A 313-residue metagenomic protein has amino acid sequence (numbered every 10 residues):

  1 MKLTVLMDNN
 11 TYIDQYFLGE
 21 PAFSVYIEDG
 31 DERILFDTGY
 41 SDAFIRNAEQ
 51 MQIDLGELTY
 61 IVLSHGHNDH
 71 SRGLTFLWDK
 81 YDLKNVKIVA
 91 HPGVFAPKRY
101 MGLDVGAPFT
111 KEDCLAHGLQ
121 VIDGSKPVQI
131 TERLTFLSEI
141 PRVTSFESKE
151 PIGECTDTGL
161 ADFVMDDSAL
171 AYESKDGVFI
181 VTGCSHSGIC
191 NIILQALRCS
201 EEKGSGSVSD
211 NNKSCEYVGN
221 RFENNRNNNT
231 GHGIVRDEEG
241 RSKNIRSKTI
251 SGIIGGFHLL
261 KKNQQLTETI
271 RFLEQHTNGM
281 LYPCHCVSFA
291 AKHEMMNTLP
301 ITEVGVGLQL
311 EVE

Functional and structural regions predicted by a protein language model:
M1-Y12, E147-D157: Short Pro/Gly-enriched beta-strand edge/turn motifs at strand-loop
K2-M51, D162-T182: Conserved beta-strand hairpin/beta-sheet module of binuclear metal-dependent hydrolase folds, prominently
V5, F36, A90, D123 (+2 more regions): General beta-strand structural signal in soluble alpha/beta enzymes
D8-N10, T38-S41, G66, P92-V94 (+5 more regions): Active-site metal-binding loops of divalent metal-dependent hydrolases
E32-I34, T59-Y60, V86, V178-F179 (+1 more regions): Short active-site oxyanion
A43-H91, R198-E202, R246-G252: Active-site metal-binding motif and surrounding structural segment of the metallo-beta-lactamase
H67-H70, F76, F163-A169, E173-I180 (+1 more regions): Cap/insert and terminal regions of metallo-dependent hydrolase folds
V94-S168, V235, V304-E313: Metallo-beta-lactamase
